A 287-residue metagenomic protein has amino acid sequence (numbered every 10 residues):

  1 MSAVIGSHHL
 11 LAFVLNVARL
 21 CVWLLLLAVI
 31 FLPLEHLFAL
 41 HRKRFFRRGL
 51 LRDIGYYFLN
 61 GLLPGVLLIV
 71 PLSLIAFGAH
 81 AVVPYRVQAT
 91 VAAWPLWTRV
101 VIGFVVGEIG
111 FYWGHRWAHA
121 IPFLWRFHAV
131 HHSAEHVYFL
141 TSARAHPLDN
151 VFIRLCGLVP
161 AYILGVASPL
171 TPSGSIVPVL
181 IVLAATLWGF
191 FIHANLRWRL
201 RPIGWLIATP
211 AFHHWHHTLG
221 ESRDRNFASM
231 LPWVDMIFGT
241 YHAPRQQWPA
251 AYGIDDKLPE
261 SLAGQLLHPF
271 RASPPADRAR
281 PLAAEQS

Functional and structural regions predicted by a protein language model:
M1-V17: Short, strongly hydrophobic alpha-helical membrane anchors
S7, G78-V91: Membrane-interface helix termini and inter-helical loops of multi-pass transporters
F13-V17, F45-R48, A89-W94, V130-H131: Helix-boundary and loop/linker segments of multi-pass membrane transporters
R19-L20, F45-F58: Loop-to-helix transition at the N-terminal end of transmembrane alpha-helices
R19-V29: Structural signature of hydrophobic alpha-helical transmembrane segments
L32-L50: Membrane-interface helix-loop junction between the first two transmembrane segments
F58-P71, G78, A93-A250, I254: Membrane-embedded catalytic scaffold of the fatty acid hydroxylase/desaturase
S173-I176, P249-S287: A membrane-cytosol interface segment of integral membrane proteins
